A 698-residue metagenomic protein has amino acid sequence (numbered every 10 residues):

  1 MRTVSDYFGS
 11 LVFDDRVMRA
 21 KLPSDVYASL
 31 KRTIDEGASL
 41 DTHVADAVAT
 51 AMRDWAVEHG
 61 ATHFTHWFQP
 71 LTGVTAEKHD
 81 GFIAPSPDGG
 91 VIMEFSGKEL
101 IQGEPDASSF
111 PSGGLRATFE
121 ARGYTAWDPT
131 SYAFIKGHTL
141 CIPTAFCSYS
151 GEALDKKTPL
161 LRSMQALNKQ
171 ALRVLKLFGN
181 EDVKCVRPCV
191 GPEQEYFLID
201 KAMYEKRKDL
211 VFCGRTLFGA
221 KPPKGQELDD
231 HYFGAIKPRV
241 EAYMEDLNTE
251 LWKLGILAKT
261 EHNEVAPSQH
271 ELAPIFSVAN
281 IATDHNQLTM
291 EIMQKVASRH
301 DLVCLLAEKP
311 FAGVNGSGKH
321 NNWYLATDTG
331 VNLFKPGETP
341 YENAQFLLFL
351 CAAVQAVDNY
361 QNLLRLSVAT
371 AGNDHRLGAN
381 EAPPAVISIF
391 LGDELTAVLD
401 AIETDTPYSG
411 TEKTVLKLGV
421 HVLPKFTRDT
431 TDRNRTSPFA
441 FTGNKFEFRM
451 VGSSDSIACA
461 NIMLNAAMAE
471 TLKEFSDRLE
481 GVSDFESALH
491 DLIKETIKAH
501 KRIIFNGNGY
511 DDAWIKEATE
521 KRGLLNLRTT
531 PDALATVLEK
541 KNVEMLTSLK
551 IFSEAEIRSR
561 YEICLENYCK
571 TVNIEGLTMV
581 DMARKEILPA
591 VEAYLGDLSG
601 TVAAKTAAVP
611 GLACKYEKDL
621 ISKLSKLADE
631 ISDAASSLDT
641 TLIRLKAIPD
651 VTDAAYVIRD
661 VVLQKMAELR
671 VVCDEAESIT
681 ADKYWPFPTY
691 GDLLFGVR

Functional and structural regions predicted by a protein language model:
M1-D14, T33-D35, P223-Y232: Gly-rich Lys/Arg/Thr-decorated short loops/hinges at beta-loop-alpha junctions or inter-strand turns that position
M1-Y27, D41, R122-I142, T442 (+1 more regions): Catalytic pocket of metal/acid-base enzymes, prominently hydrolases
F8-E120: Active-site core of metal-dependent hydrolases
V44, F68, S96, P274-F276 (+5 more regions): Active-site proximal loops enriched in glycine and acidic residues that flank catalytic Cys/His/Asp and coordinate
V44-V48, F68-P70, K98-E99, F146 (+4 more regions): Active-site-proximal loop/turn and secondary-structure-junction residues that shape catalytic pockets, frequently
G73-G89, P105-S108, R207, G214-T216 (+4 more regions): Short linear, low-complexity motifs centered on an aromatic residue
A121-L306, N315-G318, L325-E562: Glycine-rich, acidic/polar active-site loops that bind/position phosphate-bearing ligands
I493, K498-R698: C-terminal amphipathic alpha-helical interaction region
